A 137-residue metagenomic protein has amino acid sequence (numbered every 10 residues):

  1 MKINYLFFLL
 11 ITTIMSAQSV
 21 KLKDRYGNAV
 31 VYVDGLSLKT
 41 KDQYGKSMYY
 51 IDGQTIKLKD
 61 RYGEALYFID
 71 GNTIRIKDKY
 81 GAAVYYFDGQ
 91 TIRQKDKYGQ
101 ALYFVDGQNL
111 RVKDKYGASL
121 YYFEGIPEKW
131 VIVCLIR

Functional and structural regions predicted by a protein language model:
K2-Y5, T13-S37, K41-K46, D52-Q54 (+4 more regions): Long terminal segments
